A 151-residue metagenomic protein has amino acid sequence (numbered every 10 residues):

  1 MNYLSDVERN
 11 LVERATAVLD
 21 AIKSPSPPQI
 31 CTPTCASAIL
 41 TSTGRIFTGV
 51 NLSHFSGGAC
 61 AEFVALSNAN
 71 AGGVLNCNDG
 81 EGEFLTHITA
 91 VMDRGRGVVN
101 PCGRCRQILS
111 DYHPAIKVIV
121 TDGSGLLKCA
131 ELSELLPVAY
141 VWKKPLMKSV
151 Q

Functional and structural regions predicted by a protein language model:
M1-S26, N78-Q151: C-terminal binding/interaction regions
R14-L19, A61-A69: Short, well-ordered amphipathic alpha-helical segments that serve as non-catalytic structural scaffolds within diverse
I30-S42: Short beta-strand scaffold segments in enzyme catalytic cores
R45-I46: Hydrophobic "anchor" residues
V50-F63: Compact, glycine-rich, soluble single-domain proteins
V64, N68-N78, G97: Feature captures the catalytic cores and cofactor-binding loops of soluble hydro-lyases/lyases that act on carboxylate
